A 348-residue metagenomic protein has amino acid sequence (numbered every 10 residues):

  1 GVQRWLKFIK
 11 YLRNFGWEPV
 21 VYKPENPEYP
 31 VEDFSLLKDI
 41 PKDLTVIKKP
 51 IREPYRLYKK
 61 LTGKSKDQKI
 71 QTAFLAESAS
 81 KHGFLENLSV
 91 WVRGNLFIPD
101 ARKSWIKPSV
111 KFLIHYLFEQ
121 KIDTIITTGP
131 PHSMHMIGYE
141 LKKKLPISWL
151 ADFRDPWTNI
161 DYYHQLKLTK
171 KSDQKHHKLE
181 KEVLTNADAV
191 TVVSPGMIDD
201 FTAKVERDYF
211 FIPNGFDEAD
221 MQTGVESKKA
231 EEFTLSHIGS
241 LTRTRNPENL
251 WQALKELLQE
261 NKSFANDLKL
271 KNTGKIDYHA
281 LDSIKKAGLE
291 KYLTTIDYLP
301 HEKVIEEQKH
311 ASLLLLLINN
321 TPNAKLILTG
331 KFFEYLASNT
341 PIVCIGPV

Functional and structural regions predicted by a protein language model:
G1-L61, A189, Y209, L257: N-terminal subdomain of nucleotide-sugar transferases
F8, I114, S133-M136, E140-K144 (+2 more regions): Membrane-proximal helix-turn-helix segments that form the acceptor-binding/catalytic region of lipid-linked
Y55-K60, F216-E232: Acidic anion/phosphate-binding donor-loop and adjacent secondary structure in glycosyltransferase catalytic cores
K107, S148-L150, N159-E182, E218: Nucleotide-sugar donor phosphate/pyrophosphate-binding loop at the beta->alpha transition of glycosyltransferases
D188, A287-T294, Q308-K325, T340-V343: Acidic donor-binding loop of glycosyltransferase active sites
G196, G215: Carbohydrate-associated surface elements
S227-R245, W251-K255: Conserved donor-binding/catalytic core segment of Leloir-type glycosyltransferases
N261, A265-G274, H279-I305: Nucleotide-activated donor-binding/catalytic signature segment of Leloir-type glycosyltransferases, i.e., the conserved
